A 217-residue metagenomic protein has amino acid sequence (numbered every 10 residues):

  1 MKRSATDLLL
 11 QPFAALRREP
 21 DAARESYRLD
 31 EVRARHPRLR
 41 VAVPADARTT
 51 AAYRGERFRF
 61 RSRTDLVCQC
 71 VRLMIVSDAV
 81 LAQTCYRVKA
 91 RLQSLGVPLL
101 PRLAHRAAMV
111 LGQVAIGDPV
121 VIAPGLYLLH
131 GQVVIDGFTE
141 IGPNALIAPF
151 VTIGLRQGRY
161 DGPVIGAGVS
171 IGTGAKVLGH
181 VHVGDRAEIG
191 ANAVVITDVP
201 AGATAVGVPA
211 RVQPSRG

Functional and structural regions predicted by a protein language model:
M1-G112: Terminal amphipathic alpha-helical/low-complexity segments used for targeting or macromolecular assembly
G112, G117-D118, A123-P124, L129-H130 (+12 more regions): Left-handed beta-helix
G217: Glycine-rich, often acidic-flanked micro-motifs that create phosphate/phosphodiester-binding or positioning elements
